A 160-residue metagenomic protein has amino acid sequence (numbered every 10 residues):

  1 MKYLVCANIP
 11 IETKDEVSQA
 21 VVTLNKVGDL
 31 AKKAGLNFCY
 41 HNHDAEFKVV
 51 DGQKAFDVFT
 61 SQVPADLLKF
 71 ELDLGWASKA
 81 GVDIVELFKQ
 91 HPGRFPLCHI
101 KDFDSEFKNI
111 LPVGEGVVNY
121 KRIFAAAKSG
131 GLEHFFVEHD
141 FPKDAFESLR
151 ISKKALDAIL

Functional and structural regions predicted by a protein language model:
M1-F70: Active-site acidic/histidine proton-transfer and metal-coordination neighborhood in alpha/beta enzyme cores
V50-K69, W76-L160: Histidine-acidic metal/acid-base catalytic patches
